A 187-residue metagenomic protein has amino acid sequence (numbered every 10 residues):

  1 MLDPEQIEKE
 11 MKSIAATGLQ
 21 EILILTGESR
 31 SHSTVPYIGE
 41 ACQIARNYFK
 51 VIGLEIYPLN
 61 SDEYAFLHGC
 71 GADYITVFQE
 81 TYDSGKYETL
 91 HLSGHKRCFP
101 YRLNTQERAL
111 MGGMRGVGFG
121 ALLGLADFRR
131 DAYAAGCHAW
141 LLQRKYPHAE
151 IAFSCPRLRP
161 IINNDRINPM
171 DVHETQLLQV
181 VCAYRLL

Functional and structural regions predicted by a protein language model:
M1-Q6: Canonical Radical SAM [4Fe-4S] cluster-binding loop centered on the CxxxCxxC motif and its immediate flanking residues
E8, K12, A16-L23, T34-A121: Radical SAM/AdoMet-radical enzyme domain recognition
E21, T26, Y74, P100-N164 (+1 more regions): Conserved C-terminal portion of the radical SAM core fold that forms the substrate/S-adenosylmethionine-binding
S33-Q43, L177, V181, L186: N-terminal active-site wall of soluble small-molecule enzyme domains
S84-Y87, I161-D165: Short acidic/His/Gly/Ser-rich catalytic and metal-binding motifs that mark active-site loops of diverse hydrolases
M170-D171: Local sequence-structure signature of Cys/Sec-based thiol-disulfide redox active-site neighborhoods
